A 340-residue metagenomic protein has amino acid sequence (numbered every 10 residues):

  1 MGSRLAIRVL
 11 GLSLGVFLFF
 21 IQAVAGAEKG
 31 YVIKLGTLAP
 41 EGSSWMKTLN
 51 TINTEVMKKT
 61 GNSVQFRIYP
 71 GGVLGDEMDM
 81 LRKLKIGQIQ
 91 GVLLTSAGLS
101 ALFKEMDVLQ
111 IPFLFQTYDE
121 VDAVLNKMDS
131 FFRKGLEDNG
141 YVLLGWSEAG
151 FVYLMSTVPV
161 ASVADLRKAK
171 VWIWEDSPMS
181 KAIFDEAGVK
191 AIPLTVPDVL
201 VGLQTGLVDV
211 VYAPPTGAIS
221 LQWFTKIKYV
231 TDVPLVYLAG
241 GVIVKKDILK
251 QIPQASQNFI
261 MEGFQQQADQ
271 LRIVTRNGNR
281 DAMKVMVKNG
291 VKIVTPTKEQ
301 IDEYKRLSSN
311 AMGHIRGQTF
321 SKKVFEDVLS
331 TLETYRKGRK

Functional and structural regions predicted by a protein language model:
M1-I7: N-terminal secretory signal peptides that target proteins for export/translocation
L5, A23-A25: Membrane-embedded transmembrane helical bundles of large multi-pass transporters/channels
I7-R8, K298: Surface-exposed binding/hinge segments that line and control ligand-binding clefts or catalytic entry sites
L10-I21: Bacterial N-terminal signal peptides
G26-E120, L136-K340: N-terminal secretory/targeting leader peptides
V124-K134: Signature of the catalytic double-stranded beta-helix
